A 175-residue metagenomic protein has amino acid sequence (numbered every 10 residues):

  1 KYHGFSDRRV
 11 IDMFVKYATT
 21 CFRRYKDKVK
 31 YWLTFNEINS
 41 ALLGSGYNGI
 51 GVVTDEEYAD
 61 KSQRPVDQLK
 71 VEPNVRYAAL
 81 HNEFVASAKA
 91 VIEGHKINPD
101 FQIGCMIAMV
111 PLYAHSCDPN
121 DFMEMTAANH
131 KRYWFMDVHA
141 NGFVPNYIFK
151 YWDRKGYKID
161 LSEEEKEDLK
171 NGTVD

Functional and structural regions predicted by a protein language model:
K1-D175: Active-site region of glycoside hydrolase catalytic domains
